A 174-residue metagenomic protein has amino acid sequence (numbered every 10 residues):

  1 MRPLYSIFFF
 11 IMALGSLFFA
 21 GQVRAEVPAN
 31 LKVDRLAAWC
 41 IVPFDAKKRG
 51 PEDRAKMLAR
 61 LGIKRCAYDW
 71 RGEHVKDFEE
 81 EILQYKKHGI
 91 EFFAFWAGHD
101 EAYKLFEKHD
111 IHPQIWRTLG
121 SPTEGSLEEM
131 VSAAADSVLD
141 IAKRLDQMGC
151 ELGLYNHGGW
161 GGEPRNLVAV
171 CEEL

Functional and structural regions predicted by a protein language model:
M1-S6: Positively charged n-region of N-terminal signal peptides that target proteins for export
I7-F18: Bacterial N-terminal signal peptides
F8-F9, A29, L145: Alpha-helical interaction segments
S16-F18, A29, G149: A general, composition-driven signal for non-globular sequence regions
F19, V23-A25: Boundary at the C-terminal end of the N-terminal hydrophobic targeting segment
A25-P113, D136, R165, E172: N-terminal pre-domain/capping segments
I90-F92, W96-L174: Active-site acidic/histidine proton-transfer and metal-coordination neighborhood in alpha/beta enzyme cores
